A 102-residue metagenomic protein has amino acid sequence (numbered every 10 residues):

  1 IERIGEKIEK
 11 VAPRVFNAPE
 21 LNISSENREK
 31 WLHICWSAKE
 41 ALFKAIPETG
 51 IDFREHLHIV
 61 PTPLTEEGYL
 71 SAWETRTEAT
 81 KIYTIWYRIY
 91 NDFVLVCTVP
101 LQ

Functional and structural regions predicted by a protein language model:
E2-Q102: Core catalytic alpha/beta fold that binds nucleotide/phospho-ligands
